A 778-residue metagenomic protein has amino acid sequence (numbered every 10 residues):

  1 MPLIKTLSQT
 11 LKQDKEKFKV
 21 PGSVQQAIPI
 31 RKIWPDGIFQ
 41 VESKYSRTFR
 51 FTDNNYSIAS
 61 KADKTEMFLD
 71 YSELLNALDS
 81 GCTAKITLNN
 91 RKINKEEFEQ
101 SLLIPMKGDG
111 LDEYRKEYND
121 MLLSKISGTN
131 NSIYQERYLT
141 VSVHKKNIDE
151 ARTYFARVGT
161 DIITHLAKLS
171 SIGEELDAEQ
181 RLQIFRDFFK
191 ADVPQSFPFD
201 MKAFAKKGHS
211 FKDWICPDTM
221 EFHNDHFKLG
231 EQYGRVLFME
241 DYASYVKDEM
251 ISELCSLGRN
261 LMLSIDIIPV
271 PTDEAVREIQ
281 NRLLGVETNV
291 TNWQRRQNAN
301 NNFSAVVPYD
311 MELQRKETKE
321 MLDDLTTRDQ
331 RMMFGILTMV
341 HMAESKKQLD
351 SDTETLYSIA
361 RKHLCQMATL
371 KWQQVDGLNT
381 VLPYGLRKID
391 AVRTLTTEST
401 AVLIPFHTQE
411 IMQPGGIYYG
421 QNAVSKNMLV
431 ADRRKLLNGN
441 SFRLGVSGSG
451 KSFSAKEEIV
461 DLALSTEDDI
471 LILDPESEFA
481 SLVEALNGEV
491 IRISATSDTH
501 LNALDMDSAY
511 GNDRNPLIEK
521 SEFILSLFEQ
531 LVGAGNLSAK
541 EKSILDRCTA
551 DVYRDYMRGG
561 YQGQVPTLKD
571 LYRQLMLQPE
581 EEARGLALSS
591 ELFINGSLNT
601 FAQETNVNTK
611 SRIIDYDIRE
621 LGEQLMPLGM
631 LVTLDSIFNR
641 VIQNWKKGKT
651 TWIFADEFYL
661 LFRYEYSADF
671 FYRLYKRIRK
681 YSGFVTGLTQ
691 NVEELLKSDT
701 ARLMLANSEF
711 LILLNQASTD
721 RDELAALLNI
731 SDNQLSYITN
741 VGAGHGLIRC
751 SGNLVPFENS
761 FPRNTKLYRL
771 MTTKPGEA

Functional and structural regions predicted by a protein language model:
M1-F406: Extended, folded cores of ATP/NTP-driven motor/assembly subunits in large transport and secretion machines
N54, K61-S80, T87, R91 (+11 more regions): P-loop NTPase motor domains
R443: Hydrophobic anchor at the beta1->P-loop junction of P-loop NTPases
K451: Conserved lysine of the Walker
S454: Hydrophobic positions on the alpha1 helix immediately C-terminal to the Walker A/P-loop
D461-L471: Post-Walker A helix-loop "phosphate-sensing" segment adjacent to the P-loop in P-loop NTPases
N487-I491, T700-L713: A short helix-turn-beta junction within AAA+ P-loop NTPase domains corresponding to the substrate/partner-engaging
L728-A778: Conserved P-loop NTPase
